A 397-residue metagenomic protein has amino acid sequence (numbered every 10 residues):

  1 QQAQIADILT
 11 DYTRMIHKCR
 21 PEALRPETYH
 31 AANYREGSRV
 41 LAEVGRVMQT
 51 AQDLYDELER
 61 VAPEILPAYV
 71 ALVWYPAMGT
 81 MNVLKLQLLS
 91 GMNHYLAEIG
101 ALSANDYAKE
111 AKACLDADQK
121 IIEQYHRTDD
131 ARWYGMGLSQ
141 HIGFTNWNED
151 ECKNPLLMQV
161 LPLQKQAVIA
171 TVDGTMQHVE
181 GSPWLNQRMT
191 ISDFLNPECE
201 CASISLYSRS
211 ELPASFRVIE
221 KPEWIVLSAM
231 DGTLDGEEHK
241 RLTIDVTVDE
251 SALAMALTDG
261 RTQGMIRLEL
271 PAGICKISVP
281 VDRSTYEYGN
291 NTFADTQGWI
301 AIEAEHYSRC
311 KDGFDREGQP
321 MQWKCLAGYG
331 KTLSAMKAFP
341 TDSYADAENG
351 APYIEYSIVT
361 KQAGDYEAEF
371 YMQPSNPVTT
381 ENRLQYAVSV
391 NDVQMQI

Functional and structural regions predicted by a protein language model:
Q1-I191, E200, C310: Substrate-binding groove of N-acetylhexosamine-processing glycoside hydrolases
D56, P63, V70, E180-P183 (+4 more regions): Residue-level signal for well-ordered alpha-helical segments
L161-H178, N196, A256-T258, S284-Y288 (+1 more regions): Sequence-structural signature of mature extracellular/luminal beta-sheet repeat domains, prominently beta-propellers
R188-L195, D231-T233: Short beta-strand segments of immunoglobulin-like
S203-L212, F216-I397: Extracytoplasmic
